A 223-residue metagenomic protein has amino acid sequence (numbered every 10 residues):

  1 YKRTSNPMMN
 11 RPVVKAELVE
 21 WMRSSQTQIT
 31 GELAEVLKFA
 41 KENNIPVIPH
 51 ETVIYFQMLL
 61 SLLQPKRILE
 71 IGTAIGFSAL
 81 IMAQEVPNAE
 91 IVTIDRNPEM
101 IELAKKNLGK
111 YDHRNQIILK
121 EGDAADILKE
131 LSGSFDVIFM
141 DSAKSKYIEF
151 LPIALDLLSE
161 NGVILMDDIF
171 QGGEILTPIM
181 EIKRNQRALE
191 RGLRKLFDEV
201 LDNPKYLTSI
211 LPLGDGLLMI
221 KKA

Functional and structural regions predicted by a protein language model:
Y1-F139, K144-L165, I169-A223: A short alpha-helical cap/connector motif
